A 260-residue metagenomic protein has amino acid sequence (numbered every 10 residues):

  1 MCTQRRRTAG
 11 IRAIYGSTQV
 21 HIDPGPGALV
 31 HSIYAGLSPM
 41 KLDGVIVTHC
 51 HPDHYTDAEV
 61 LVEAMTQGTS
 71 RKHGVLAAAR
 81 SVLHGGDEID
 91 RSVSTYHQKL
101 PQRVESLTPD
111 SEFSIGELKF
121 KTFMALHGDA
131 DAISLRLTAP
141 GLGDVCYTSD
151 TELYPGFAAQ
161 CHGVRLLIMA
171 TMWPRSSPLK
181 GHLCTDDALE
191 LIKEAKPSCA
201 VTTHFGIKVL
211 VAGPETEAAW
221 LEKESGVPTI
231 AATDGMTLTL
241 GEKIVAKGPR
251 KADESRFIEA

Functional and structural regions predicted by a protein language model:
M1-A35, D131-S149, L166: Conserved beta-strand hairpin/beta-sheet module of binuclear metal-dependent hydrolase folds, prominently
C2-Q4, Q102, P178-H182, V211-G213 (+1 more regions): Short, solvent-exposed loop/turn segments at secondary-structure boundaries
H21-G25, L42-D53, A78-A79, C146-S149 (+3 more regions): Active-site neighborhood of phospho(di)ester-bond hydrolases with catalytic His/Asp-centered motifs
G25, L126, E152: Adenine-nucleotide cofactor-binding loop residues
P26-A77, G163-L167: Active-site metal-binding motif and surrounding structural segment of the metallo-beta-lactamase
R71-A132, A139-L142, G241: Metallo-beta-lactamase
L153-T237: Cap/insert and terminal regions of metallo-dependent hydrolase folds
A231-R256: Binuclear metal-dependent phosphoesterase catalytic core
